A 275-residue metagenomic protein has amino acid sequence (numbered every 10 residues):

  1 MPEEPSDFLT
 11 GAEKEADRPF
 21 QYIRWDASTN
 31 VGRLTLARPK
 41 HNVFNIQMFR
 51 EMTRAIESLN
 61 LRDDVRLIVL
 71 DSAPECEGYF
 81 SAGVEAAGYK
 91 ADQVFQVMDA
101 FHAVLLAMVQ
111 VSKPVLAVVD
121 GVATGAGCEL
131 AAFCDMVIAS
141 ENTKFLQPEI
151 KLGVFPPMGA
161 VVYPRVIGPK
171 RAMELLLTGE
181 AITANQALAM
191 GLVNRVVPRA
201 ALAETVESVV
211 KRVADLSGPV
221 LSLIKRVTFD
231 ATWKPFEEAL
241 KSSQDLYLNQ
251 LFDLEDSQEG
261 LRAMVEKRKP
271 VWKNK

Functional and structural regions predicted by a protein language model:
P2-T35, A181-A214, S222-W233, E259-K275: Amphipathic alpha-helical segments at domain termini/boundaries
T29-A37, Q47-D92, A107-A117, M136 (+1 more regions): A structural preference for short, pocket-lining loop segments at secondary-structure junctions
H41-N42, Y79, G153, R195 (+1 more regions): Short strand->helix junction
K90-A100: A short acidic, glycine-rich active-site loop that binds or catalyzes chemistry on phosphate/adenosine moieties
A107-P219, L254, E259-R262, R268: Crotonase-fold acyl-CoA enzyme core
L175-L176, V227, A231, L246-F252: Helix-loop "lid/cap" segments that line or gate small-molecule binding pockets
K234-L240: Short beta-strand->loop
